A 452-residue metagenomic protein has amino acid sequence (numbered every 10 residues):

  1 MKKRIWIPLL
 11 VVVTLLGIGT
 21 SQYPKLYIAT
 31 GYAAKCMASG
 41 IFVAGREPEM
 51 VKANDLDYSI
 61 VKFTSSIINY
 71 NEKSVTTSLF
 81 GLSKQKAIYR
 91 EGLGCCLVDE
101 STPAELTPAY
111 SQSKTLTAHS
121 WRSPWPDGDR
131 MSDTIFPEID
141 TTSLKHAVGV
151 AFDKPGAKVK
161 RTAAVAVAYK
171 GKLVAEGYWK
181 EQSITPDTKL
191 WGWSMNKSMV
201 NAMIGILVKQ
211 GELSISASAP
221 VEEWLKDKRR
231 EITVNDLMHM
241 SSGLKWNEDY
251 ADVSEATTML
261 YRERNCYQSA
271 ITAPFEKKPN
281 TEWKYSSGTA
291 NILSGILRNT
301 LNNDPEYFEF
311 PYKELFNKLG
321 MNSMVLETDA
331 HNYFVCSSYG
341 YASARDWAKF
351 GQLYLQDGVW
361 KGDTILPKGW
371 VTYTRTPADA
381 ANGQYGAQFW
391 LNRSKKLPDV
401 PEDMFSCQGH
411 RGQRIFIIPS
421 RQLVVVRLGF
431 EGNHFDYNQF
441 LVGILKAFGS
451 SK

Functional and structural regions predicted by a protein language model:
Y27, C407-K452: Structured C-terminal helix/loop/strand segments within mature extracytoplasmic catalytic/sensor domains
T77, V148-S183, F416, Q422-V426: A short, well-structured edge-of-sheet supersecondary motif
A147-V148, K172-G177, S254-P279, D304-M324: Short, charged, amphipathic alpha-helices and their helix-cap/turn boundaries
G171, K189-A217, L237, L293-L297 (+1 more regions): Active-site SXXK
K209-L244, T272-F275, N302-S338, A342: Active-site helix/loop module of the DD-peptidase/beta-lactamase fold, centered on the serine-lysine SxxK catalytic
L225-S254, M259-T281, G288-N291, A342-R345: Conserved catalytic neighborhood of penicillin-recognizing serine enzymes
G288-R298, S338-V359, Q413-G429: Active-site-proximal alpha-helical segments within enzyme catalytic domains
M321, V325, T372-V424: Active-site Gly/Thr loop motif
